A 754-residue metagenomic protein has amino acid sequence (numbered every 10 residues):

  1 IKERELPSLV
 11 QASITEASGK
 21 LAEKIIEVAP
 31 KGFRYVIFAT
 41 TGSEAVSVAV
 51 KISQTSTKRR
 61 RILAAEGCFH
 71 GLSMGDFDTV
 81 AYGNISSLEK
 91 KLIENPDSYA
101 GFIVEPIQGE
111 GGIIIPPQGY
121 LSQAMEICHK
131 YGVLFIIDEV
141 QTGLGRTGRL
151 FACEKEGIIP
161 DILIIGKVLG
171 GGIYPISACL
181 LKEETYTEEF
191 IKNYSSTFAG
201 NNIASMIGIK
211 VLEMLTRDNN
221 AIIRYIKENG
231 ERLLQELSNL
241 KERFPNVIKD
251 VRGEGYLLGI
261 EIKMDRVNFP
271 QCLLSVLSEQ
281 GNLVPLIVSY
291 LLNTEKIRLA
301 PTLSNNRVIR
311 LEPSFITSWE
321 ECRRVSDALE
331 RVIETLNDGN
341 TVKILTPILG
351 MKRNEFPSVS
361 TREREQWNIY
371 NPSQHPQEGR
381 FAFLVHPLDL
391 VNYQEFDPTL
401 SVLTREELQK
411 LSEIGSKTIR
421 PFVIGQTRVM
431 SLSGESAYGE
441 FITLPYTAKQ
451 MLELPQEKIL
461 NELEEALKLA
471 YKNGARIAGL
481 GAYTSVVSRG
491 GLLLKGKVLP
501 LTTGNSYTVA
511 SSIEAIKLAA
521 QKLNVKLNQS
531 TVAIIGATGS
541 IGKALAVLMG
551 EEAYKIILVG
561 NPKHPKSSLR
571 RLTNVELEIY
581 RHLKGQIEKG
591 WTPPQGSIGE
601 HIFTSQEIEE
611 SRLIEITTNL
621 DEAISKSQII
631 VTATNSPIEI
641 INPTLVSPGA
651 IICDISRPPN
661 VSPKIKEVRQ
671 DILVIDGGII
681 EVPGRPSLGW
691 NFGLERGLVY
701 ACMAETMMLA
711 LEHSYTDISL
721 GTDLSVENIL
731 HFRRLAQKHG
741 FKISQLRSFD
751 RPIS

Functional and structural regions predicted by a protein language model:
I1-R362: Conserved N-terminal phosphate-binding loop of PLP-dependent enzymes in the Aspartate aminotransferase
D78-G83, T502-T503, S611-L620: Short acidic-hydrophobic, aromatic-tinged amphipathic segments that line or gate anion-handling sites
P96, G157, G550, A623-S625 (+1 more regions): A short, aliphatic-rich alpha-helical micro-motif
R364-E413, G425-Q426: N-terminal, charge-rich interaction modules
Q377-E378, F383, L400, S412 (+4 more regions): Adenosine-phosphate binding glycine-rich loop
Q426-N528, L688-Y700, A704: Glycine/serine-rich phosphate-binding loop and adjoining beta1-alpha1 elements at the start of nucleotide-handling
A520-I629: Glycine-rich phosphate/diphosphate-binding loop of Rossmann-like nucleotide-binding domains
K589, P593-R685: Rossmann-like adenosine-cofactor binding region
